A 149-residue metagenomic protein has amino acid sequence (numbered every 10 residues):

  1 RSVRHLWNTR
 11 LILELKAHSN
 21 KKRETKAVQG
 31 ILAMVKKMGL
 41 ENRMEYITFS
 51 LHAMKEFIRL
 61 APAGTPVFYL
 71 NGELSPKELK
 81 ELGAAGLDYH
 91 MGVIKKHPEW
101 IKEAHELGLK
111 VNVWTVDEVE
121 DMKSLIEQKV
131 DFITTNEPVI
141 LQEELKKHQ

Functional and structural regions predicted by a protein language model:
V3-Q149: Short loop-to-alpha-helix "cap/lid" segments that border enzyme active sites across diverse enzyme classes
